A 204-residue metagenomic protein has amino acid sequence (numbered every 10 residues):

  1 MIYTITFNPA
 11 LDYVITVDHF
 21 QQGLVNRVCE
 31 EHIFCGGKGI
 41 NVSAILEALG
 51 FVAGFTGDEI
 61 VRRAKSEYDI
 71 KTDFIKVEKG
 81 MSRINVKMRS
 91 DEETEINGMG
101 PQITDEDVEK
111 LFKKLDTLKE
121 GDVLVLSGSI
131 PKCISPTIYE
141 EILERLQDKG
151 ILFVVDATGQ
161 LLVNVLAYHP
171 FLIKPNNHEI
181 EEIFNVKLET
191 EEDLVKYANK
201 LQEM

Functional and structural regions predicted by a protein language model:
M1-G23: Positively charged, low-complexity intrinsically disordered leader regions
I5-F7, V52-G54, F74, V125-L126 (+2 more regions): General beta-strand structural signal in soluble alpha/beta enzymes
Q21-E30, E95: Glycine/charged-rich beta-loop-alpha catalytic/anionic-binding loops adjacent to active sites
R27-M81: Substrate-binding N-lobe of the ribokinase-like
V77, K87-E120: Conserved phosphate-binding/catalytic loop of the ribokinase/pfkB sugar-kinase fold
P101-T104, I130-I134, L161-V163, E182: Short, small-residue-enriched loops and turns at beta-alpha junctions that line or gate enzyme active sites
G121-C133: Short acidic, glycine-rich surface-loop motifs adjacent to enzyme active sites
E140-M204: Conserved phosphate/ATP/ADP-binding segment of small-molecule kinases
